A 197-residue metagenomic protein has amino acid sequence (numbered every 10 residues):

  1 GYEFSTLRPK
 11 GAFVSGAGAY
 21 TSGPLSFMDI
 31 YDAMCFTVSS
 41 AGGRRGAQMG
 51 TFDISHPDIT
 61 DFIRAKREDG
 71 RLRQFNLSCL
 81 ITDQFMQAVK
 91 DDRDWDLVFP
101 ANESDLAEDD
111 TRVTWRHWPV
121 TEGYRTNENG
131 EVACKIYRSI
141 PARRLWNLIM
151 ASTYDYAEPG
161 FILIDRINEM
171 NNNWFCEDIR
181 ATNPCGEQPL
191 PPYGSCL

Functional and structural regions predicted by a protein language model:
G1-L197: Active-site cavity-forming subdomains of large catalytic enzyme subunits
